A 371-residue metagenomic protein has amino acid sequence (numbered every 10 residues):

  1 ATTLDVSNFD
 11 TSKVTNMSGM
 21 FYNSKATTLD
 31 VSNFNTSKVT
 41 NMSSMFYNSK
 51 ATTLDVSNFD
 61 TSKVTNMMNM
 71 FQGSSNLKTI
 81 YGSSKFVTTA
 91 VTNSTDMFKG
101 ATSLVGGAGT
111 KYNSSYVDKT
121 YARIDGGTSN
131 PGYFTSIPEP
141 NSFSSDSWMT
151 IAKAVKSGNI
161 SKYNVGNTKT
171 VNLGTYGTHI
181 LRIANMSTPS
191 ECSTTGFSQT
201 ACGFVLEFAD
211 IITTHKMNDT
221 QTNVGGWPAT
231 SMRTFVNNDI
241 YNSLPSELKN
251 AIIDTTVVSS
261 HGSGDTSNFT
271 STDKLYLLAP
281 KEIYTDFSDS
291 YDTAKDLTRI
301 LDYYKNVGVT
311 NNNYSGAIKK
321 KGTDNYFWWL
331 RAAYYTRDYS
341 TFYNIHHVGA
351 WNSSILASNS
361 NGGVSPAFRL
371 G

Functional and structural regions predicted by a protein language model:
A1-E139: Negatively charged
P138-G371: Collagenous Gly-X-Y triple-helix signature in extracellular proteins
